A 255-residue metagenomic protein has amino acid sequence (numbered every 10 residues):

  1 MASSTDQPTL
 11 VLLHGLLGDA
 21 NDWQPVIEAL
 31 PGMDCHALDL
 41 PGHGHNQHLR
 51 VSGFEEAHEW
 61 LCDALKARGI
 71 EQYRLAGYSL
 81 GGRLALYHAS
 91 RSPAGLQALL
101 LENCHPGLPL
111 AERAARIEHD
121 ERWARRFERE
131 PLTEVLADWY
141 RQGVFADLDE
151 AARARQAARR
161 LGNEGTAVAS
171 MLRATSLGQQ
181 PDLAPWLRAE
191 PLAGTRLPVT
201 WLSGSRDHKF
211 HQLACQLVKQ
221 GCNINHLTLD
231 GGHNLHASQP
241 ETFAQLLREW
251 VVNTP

Functional and structural regions predicted by a protein language model:
V11-G15, S203: The conserved beta1-alpha1 loop
G15-P25: Serine-hydrolase catalytic-loop signature spanning alpha/beta hydrolases and amidase-signature enzymes
L17, L40-H45, H105-P106, G232-L235: Alpha/beta-hydrolase active-site loop signature
Q24-E28, H36-A76, Q245: Active-site loop/oxyanion-hole signature of alpha/beta-hydrolase fold enzymes
G77-G81, A85: Gly/Ala-rich beta-loop-alpha elbow adjacent to hydrolase catalytic centers
S90, Q97-E128: Flexible "cap/lid" loop of the alpha/beta hydrolase fold
L161-Q216: Conserved serine/cysteine hydrolase catalytic core
G231-A244: Catalytic histidine-centered segment of alpha/beta-hydrolase-like enzymes
